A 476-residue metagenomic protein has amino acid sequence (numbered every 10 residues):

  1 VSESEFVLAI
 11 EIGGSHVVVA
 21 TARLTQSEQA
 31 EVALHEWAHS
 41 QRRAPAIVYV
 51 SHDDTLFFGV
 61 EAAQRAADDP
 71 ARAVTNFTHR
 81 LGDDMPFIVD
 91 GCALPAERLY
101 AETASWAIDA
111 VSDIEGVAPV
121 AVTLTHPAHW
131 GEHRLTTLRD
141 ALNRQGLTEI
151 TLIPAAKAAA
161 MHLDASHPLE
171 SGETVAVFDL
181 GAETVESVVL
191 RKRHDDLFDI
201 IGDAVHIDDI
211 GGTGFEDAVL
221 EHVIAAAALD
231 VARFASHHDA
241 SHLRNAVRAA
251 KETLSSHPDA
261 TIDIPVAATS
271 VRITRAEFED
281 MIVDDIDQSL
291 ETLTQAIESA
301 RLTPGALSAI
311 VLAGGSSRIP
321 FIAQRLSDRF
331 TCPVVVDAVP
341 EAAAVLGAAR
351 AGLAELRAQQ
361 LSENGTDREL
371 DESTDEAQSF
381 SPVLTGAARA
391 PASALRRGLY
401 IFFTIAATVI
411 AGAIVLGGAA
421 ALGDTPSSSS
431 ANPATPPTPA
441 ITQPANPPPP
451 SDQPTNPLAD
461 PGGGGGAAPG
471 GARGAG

Functional and structural regions predicted by a protein language model:
V1-F6, T151-F178, S299, V345-R357: Conserved phosphate-binding catalytic cores of ATP/NTP-utilizing and phosphoryl-transfer enzymes
V1-M85, T151, H206, N432-P436: Early-domain small/polar-rich strand-loop-helix modules and first-structured segments of the mature chain
S2-A30, A165-I201, V247, E252 (+1 more regions): Gly/Thr-rich phosphate-binding beta-strand-loop-beta motif of the actin/hexokinase/Hsp70
Q64-D68, V74, T78-L81, G91-A93 (+2 more regions): Short beta-strand-loop/turn "lid" adjacent to the catalytic site in phosphate-handling enzymes
A107-A121, A226-S236, S289-S308: Phosphate/pyrophosphate-binding loops at sites that engage ATP/ADP/AMP, CoA/4′-phosphopantetheine, polyphosphate
L190-R275, L346, Q360, L370 (+2 more regions): Phosphate-binding glycine-rich/basic clefts of nucleotide- and phosphate-handling proteins, predominantly
H257-P447: Helical "lid/coupling" subdomains associated with nucleotide-phosphate turnover
P444-G476: Extracytoplasmic intrinsically disordered, low-complexity "stalk/linker" and propeptide segments that are Pro/Thr-rich
